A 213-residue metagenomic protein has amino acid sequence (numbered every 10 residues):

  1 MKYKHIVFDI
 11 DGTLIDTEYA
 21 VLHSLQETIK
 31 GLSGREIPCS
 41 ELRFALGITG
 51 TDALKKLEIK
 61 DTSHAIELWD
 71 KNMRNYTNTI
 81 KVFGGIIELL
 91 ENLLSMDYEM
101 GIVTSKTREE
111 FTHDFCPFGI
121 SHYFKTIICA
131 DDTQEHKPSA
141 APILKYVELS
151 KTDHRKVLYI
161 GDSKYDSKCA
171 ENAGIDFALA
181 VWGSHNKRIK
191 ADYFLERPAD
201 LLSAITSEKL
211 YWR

Functional and structural regions predicted by a protein language model:
M1-I6, T107-R108, T112-R213: Asp-based, Mg2+/Mn2+-dependent phosphohydrolase catalytic module
K2-E88: N-terminal helical cap/lid subdomain that shapes the substrate entry/recognition surface in HAD-like hydrolases
Y3, I10-T13, M96, M100 (+1 more regions): Surface-exposed, interaction-prone regions with an acidic/low-complexity signature
D9, T13, T104, D162: Conserved G/P- and acidic residue-centered "switch" motifs that form tight phosphate/ATP-binding loops in soluble
D16, I102-T104, L179: Hydrophobic residues in well-ordered beta-strands that form the structural core
K30-I37, S95-M96, G119-Y123, K151-T152: Short helix-capping segments at alpha-helix termini
N75-I102, R108-T112, A140: Short, acidic loop-to-helix structural element flanking the phosphoryl-transfer center in phosphate-processing enzymes
